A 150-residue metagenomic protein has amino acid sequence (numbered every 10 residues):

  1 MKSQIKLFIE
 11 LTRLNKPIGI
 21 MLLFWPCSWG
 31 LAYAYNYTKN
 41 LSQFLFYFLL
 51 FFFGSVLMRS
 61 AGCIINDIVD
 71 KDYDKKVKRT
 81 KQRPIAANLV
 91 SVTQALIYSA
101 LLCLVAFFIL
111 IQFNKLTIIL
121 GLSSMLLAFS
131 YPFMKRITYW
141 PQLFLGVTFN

Functional and structural regions predicted by a protein language model:
M1-K6, C63-V90: Cytosolic, membrane-interface loops and tails of multi-pass inner-membrane proteins
K2, K6, L14, T38-F46 (+5 more regions): Juxtamembrane/transmembrane-helix boundary motifs in multi-pass membrane proteins
I9-E10, R83-N150: Intramembrane alpha-helical segments
R13-L23: Membrane-interface helix starts
I20, I64, D72-K75, R79 (+3 more regions): Hydrophobic positions within alpha-helical membrane elements
M21-Y33, P84, F144-N150: Small-residue-rich segments of transmembrane alpha-helices in multi-pass membrane proteins, especially helix faces
C27-S28, A32-V69, R79, C103-F107 (+1 more regions): Membrane-embedded alpha-helical segments that form the functional core of polytopic membrane enzymes, especially those
A34, T38, K71-D74, K135-Y139: Perimembrane helix-loop junctions in membrane proteins
